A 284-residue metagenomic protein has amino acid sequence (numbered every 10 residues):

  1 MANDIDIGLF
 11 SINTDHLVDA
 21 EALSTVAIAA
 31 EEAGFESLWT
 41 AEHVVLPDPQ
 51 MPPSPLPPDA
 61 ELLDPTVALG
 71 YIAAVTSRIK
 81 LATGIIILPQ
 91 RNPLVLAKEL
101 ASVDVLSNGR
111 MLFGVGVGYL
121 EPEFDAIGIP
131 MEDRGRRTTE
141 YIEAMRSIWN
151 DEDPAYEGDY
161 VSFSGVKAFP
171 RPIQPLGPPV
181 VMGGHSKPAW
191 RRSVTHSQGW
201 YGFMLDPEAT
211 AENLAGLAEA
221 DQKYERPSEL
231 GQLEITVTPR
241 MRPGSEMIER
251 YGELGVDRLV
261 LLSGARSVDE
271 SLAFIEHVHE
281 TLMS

Functional and structural regions predicted by a protein language model:
M1-S284: Active-site-adjacent structural elements that line small-molecule/cofactor binding pockets in enzymes
